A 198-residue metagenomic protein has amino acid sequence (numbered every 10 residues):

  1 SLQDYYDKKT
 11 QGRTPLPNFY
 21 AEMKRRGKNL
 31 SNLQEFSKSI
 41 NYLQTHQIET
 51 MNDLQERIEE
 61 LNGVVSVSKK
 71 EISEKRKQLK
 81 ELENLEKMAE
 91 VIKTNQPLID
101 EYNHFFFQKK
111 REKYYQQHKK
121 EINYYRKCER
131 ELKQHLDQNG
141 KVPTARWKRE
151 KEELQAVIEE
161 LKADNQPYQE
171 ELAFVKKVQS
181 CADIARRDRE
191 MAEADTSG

Functional and structural regions predicted by a protein language model:
S1-G198: Extended intrinsically disordered terminal tails
